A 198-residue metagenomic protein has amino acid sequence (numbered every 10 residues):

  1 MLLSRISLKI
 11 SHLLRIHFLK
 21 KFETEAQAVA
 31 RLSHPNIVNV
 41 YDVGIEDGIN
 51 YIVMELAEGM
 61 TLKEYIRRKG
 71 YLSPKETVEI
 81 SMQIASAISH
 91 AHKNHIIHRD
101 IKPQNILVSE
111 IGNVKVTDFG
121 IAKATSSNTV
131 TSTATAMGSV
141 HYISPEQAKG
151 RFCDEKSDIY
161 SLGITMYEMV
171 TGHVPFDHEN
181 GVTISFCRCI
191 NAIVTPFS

Functional and structural regions predicted by a protein language model:
I6-R31: AlphaC helix of the eukaryotic protein kinase fold
V43: Activation-segment/catalytic-loop signature of the eukaryotic protein kinase fold
D47-T61, Y65: Conserved short submotifs of the Hanks-type protein kinase catalytic core that shape the nucleotide-binding pocket
I80-S81: Activation segment signature within eukaryotic-like protein kinase domains
I84-I96: Protein kinase catalytic-loop region centered on the HRD/HxD motif
D158: Conserved catalytic-loop aspartate of Hanks-type protein kinases
T171-V174: Structural helix C-cap motif within protein kinase domains
